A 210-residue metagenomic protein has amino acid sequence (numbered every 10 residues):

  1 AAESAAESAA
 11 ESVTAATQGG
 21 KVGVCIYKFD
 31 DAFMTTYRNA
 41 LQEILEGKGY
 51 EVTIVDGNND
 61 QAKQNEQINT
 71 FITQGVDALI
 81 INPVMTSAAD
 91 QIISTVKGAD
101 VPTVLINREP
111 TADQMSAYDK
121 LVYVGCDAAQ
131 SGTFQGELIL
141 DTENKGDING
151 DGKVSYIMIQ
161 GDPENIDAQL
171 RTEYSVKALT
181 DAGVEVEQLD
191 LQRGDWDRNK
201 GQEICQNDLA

Functional and structural regions predicted by a protein language model:
A1-A210: A residue-level marker of the well-folded mature domains of exported/periplasmic proteins
